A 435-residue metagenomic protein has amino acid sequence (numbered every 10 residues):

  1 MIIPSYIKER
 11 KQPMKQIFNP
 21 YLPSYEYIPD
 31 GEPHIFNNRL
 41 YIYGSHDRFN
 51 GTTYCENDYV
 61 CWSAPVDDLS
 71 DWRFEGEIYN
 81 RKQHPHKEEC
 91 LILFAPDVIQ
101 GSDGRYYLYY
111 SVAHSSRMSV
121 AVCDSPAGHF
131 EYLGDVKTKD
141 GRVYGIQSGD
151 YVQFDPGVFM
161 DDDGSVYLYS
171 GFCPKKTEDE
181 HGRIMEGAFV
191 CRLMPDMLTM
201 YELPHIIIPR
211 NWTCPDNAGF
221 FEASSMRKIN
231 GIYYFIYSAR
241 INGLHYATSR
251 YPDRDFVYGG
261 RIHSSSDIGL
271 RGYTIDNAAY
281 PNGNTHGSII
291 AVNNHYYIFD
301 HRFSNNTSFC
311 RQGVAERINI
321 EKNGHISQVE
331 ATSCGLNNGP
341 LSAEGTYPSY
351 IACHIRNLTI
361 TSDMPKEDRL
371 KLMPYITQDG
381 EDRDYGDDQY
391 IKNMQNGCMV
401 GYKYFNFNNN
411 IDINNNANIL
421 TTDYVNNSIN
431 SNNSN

Functional and structural regions predicted by a protein language model:
I2-V425, N430: Carbohydrate-active catalytic/glycan-binding domains of CAZyme proteins, especially the secreted or lumenal ectodomains
